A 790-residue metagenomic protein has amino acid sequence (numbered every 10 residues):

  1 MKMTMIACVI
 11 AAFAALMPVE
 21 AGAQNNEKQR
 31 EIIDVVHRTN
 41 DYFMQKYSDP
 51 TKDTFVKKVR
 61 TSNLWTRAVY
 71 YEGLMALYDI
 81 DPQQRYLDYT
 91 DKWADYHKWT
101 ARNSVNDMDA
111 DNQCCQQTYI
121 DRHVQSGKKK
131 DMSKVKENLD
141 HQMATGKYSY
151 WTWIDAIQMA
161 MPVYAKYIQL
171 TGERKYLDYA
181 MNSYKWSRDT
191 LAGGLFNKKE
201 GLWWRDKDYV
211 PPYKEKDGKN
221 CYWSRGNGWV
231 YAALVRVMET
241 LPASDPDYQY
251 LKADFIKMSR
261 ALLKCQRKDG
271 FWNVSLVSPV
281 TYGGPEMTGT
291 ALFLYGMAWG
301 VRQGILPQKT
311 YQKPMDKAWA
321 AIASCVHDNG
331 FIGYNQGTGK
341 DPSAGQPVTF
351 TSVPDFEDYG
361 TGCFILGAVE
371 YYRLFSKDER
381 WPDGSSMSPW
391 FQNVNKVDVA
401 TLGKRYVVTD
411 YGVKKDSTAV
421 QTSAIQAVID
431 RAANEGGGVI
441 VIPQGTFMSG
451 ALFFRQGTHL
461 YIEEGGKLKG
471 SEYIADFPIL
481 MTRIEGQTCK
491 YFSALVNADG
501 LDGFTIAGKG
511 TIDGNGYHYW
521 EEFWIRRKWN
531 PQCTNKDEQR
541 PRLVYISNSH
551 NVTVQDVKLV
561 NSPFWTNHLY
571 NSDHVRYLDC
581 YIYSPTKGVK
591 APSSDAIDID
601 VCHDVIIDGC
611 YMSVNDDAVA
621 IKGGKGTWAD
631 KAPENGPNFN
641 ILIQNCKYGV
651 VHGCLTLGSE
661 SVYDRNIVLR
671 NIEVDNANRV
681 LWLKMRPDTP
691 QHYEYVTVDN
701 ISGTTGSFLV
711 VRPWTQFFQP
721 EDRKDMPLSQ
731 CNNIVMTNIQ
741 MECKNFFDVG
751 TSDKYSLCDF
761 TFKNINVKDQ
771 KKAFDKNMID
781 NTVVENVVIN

Functional and structural regions predicted by a protein language model:
M1-E27: Bacterial Sec-dependent N-terminal signal peptides
A23, R380-N548, Q555, F564 (+4 more regions): Extracellular "leader-to-stem" segments immediately downstream of a signal peptide or signal-anchor in secreted/lumenal
N26-A68, I80-L87, W93-Y96, T100 (+7 more regions): CBM-like carbohydrate-recognition segments
I33-K52, D88-V105, K130-Y150, L177-K207 (+2 more regions): Long, well-ordered core segments of solenoidal/helical folds
D131-Y164, H518-T534, Q539-P541: Asp-box/WD-like beta-propeller blade repeats and closely related beta-sheet repeat scaffolds
Y148, G437, A451, S471-Y473 (+11 more regions): Short glycine/acidic-rich loop motifs that flank beta-strands on beta-rich extracellular proteins
I429-A433, M448-G457, D556, W565-N571 (+6 more regions): Short, T/G/N/S-enriched strand-turn elements that build extracellular solenoid repeat scaffolds
E464-G465, D502-T511, H550-V560, D573-T586 (+8 more regions): Right-handed parallel beta-helix
